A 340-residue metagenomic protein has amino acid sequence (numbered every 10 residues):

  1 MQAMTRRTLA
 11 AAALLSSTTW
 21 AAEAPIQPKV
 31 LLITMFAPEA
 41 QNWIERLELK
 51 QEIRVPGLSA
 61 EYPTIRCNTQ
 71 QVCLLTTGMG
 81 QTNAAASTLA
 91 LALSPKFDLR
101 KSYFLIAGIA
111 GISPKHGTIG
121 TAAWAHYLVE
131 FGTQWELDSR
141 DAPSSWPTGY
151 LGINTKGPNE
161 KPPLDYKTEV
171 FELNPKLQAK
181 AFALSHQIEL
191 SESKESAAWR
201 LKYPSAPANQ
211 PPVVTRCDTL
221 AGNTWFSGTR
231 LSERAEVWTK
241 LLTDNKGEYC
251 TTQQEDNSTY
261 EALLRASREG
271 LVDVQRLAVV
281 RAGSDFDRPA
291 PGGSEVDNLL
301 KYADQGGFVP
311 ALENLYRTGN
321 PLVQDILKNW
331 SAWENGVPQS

Functional and structural regions predicted by a protein language model:
M1, T5-A10: N-terminal export leaders
T5-R6, S16, D98: Short, solvent-exposed coil/turn linker segments
A12-A21: Hydrophobic h-region of N-terminal signal peptides that target proteins for export in Gram-negative bacteria
A22-S340: Accessory terminal and edge-of-domain segments that mediate assembly/interaction and cofactor placement around
